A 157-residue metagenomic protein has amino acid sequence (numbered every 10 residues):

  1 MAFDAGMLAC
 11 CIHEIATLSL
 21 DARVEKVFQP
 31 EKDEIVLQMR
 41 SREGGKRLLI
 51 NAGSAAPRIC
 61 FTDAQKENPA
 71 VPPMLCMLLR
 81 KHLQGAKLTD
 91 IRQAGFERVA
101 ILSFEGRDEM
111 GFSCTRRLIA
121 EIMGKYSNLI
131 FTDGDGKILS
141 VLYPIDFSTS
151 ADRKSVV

Functional and structural regions predicted by a protein language model:
F3-E67, V71: A structured, charge-rich N-terminal accessory region that forms the first stable segment of a protein and links
R42-V157: Phosphate/anion-contacting hairpin/loop surfaces
